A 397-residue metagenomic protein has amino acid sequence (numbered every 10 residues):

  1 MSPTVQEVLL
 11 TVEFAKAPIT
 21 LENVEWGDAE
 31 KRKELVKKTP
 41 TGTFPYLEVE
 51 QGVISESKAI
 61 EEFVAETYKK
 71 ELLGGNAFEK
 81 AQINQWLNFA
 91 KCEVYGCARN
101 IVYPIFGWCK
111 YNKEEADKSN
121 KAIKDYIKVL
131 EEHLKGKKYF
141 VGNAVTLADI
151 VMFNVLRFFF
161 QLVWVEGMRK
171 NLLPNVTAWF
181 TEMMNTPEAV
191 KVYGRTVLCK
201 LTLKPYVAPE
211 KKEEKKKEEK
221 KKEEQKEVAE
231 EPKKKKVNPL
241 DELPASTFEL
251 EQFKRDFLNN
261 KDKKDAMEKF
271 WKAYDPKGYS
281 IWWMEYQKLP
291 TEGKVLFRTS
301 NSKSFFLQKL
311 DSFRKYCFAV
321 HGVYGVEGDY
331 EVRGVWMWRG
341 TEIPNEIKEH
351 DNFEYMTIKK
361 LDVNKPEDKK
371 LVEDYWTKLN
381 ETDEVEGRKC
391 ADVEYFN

Functional and structural regions predicted by a protein language model:
M1-D125, E131-E132, G136-F140, A144 (+2 more regions): GST-like domain detector, emphasizing the conserved glutathione-binding G-site in the N-terminal thioredoxin-like
E93, C97-V102, F140-A178, E182-N185 (+4 more regions): GST superfamily/GST-like fold recognition
V190: C-terminal anion-handling pockets and recognition modules
